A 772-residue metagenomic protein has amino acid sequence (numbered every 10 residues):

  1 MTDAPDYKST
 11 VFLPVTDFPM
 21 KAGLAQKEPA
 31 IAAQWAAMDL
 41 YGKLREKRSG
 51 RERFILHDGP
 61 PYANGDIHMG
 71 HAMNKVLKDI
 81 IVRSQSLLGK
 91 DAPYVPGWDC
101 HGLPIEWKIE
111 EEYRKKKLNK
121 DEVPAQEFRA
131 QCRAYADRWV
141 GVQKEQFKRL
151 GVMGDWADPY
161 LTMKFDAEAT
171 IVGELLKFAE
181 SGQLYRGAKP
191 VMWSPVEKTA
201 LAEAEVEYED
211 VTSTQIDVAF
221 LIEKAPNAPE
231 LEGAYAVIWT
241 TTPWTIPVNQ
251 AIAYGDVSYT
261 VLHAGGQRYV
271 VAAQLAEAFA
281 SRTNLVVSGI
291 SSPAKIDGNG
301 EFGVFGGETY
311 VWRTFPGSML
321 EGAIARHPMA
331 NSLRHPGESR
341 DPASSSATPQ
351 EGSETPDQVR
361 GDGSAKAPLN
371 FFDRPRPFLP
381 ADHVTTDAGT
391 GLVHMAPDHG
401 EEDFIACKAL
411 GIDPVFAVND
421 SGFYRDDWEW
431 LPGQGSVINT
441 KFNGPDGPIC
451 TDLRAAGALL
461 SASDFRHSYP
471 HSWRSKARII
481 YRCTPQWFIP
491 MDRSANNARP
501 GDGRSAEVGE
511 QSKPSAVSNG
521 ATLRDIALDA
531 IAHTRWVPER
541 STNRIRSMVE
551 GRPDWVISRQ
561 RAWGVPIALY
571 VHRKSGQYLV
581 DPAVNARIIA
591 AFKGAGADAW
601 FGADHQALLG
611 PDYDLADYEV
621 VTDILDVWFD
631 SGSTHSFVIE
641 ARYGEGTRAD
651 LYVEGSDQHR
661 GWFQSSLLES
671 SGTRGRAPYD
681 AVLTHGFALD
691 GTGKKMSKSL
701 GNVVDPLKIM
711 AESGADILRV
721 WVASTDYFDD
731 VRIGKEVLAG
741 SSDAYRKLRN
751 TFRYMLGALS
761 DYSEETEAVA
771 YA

Functional and structural regions predicted by a protein language model:
T2-D17, K21-L24, Q34-M38, E110-P247 (+8 more regions): Residue patterns forming the tRNA-binding/recognition surfaces of aminoacyl-tRNA synthetases and related DALR
A32, A179-V206, V211, N299-V311 (+3 more regions): Amphipathic alpha-helical
E46-I109, I171, I238-T245, F371-A406 (+4 more regions): N-terminal catalytic cores of NTP/NDP-binding nucleotidyl/phosphoryl-transfer enzymes
R48-R51, G59-P60, P93-E106, P159-A167 (+3 more regions): Short, solvent-exposed turn/loop segments enriched in Gly/Ser/Thr/Pro and often Arg
D91, V248-I252, S258-H335, A365-D420 (+3 more regions): Catalytic alpha/beta core of large soluble enzyme barrels
D99, V191, P195, L201-E207 (+2 more regions): Acidic, turn-prone loop/beta-hairpin segments
V287-V304, A330-L369, A495-G520, V769: Intrinsic disorder/low-complexity segments
D382-V384, L410-G422, R561-W563, L569-K574 (+1 more regions): Alpha-helical recognition segments enriched in aromatics with Gly/Pro capping that present substrate-recognition
